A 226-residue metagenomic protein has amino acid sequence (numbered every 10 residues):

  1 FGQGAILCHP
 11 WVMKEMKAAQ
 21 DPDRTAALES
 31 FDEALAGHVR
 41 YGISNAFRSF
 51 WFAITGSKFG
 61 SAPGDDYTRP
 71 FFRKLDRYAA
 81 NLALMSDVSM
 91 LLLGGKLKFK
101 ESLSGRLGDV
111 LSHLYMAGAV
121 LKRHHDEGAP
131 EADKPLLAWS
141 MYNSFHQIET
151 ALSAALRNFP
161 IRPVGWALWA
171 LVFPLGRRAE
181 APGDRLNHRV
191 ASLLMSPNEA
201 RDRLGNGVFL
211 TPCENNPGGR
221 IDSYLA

Functional and structural regions predicted by a protein language model:
F1-A226: Flavin-dependent oxidoreductase catalytic core characteristic of acyl-CoA dehydrogenase/oxidase-like enzymes
